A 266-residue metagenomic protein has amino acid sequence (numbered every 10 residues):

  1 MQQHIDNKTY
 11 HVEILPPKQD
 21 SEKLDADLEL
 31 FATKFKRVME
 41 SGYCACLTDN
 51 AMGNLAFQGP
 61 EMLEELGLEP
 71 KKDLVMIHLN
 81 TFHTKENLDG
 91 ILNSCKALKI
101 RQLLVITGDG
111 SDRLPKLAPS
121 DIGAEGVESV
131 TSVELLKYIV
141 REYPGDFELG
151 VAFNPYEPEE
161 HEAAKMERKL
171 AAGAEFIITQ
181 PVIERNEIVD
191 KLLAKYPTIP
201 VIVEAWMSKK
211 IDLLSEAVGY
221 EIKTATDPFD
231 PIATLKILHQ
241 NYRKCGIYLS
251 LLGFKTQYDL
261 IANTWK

Functional and structural regions predicted by a protein language model:
Q2, G53-L66, T84-G90, D109-V140 (+3 more regions): Active-site-adjacent beta->alpha loops and helix N-cap segments on the catalytic face of soluble alpha/beta enzymes
K8-E29, L74-E86, E148-H161, V218-F229: Active-site mouth loops of central-metabolism enzymes
K8-P16, Y43-L47, D73-L79, L103-V105 (+4 more regions): Hydrophobic faces of well-ordered beta-strands that scaffold small-molecule active sites in alpha/beta enzyme cores
K8-Y10, K236-K266: C-terminal extensions of enzymes
I14-K18, D49-G53, T81-H83, T107-S111 (+4 more regions): Active-site-proximal loop/turn and secondary-structure-junction residues that shape catalytic pockets, frequently
D25-F35, A51-P70: Glycine-rich, positively charged N-terminal anion/phosphate-binding segment
L30-A51, K169-G173, I178: Catalytic domains of carbohydrate-active enzymes, especially glycoside hydrolases
I199-G246: Catalytic-face loop-and-helix region of soluble metabolic enzyme cores
